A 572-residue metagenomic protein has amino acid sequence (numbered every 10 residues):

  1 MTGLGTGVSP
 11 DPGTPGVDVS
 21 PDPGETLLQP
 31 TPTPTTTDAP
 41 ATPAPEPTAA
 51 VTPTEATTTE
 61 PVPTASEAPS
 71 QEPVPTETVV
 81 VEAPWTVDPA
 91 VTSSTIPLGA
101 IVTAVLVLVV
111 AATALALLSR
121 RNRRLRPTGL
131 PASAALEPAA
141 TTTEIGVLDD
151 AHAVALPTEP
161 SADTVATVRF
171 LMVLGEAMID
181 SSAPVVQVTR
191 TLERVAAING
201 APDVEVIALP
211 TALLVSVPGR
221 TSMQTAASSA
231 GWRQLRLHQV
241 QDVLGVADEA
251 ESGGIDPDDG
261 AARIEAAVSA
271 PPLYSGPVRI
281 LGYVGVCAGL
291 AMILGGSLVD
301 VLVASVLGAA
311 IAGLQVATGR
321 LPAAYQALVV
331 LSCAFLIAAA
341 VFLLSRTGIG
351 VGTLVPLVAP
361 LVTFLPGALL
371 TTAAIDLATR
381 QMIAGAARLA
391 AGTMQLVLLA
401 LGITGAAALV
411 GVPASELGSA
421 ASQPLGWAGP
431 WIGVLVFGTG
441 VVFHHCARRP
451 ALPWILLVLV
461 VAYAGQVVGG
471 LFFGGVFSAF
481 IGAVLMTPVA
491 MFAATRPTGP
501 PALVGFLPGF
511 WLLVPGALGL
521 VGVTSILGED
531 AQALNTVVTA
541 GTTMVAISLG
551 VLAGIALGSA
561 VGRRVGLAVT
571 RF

Functional and structural regions predicted by a protein language model:
G3-P21, E25-T26, T31-T37, T57 (+1 more regions): Soluble N-terminal domains of membrane-associated systems
D11, V87-V107, P356-L357, T372-A374 (+4 more regions): C-terminal transmembrane helix-loop-helix hairpin of multi-pass membrane proteins
V102-S119, Y283-M292, G308-A312, A334-F342 (+5 more regions): Hydrophobic core segments of alpha-helical transmembrane domains in multi-pass membrane transport and ion-translocation
S229-A304: Hydrophobic alpha-helical hairpins/lids featuring a short glycine-rich hinge
D258-P271, G285-G296, Q315-A324, V410-S422 (+3 more regions): Short juxtamembrane and helix-loop transition motifs at transmembrane-helix boundaries in membrane proteins
P272-A378, H444-H445, R449: Core alpha-helical transmembrane segments of integral membrane proteins
V306-L307, L331-F335, W454-V461, P508-L512: Central hydrophobic cores of alpha-helical transmembrane segments in multi-pass integral membrane proteins
L328, S332, L336, P356-P360 (+3 more regions): Core mid-bundle transmembrane helix pairs that form the ion/substrate translocation pathway in diverse multi-pass
